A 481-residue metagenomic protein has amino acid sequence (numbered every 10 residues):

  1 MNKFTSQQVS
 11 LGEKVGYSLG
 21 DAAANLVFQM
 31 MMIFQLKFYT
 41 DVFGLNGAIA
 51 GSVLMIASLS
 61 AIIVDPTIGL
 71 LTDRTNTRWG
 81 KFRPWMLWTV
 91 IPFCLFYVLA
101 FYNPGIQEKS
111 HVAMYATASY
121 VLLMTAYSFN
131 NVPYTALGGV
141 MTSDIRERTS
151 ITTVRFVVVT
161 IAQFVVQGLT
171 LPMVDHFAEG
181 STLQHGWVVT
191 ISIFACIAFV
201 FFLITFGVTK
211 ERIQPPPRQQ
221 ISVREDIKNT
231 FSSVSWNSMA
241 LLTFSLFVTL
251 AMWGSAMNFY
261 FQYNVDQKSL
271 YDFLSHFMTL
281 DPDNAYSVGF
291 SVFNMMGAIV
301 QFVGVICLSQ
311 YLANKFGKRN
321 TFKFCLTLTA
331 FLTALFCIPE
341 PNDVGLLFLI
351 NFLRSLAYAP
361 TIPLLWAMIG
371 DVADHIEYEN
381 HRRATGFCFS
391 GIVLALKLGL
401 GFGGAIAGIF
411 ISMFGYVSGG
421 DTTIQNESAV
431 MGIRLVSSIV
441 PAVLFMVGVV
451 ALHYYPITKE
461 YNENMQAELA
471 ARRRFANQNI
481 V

Functional and structural regions predicted by a protein language model:
N2-V481: Membrane-embedded alpha-helical bundles of multi-pass transporters/translocases, especially carrier/permease families
